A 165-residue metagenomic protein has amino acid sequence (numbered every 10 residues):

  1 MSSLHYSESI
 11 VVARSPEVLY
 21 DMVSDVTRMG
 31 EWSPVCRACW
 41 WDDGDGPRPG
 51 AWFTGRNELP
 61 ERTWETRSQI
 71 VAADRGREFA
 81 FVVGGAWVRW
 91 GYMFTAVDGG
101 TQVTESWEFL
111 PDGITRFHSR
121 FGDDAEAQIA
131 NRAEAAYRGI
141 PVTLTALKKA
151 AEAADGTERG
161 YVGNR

Functional and structural regions predicted by a protein language model:
M1-R48, R165: Hydrophobic ligand-binding cavity/cleft-lining segments
E8-I10, W41, T66-A72, R89-A96 (+1 more regions): Hydrophobic/aromatic beta-strand elements that line small-molecule binding cavities or substrate pockets in beta-rich
V12, L59-E61, D74, G85-W87 (+1 more regions): A generic beta-sheet turn/junction motif
S15-E17, D45-P47, V71-G76, M93-Q102 (+2 more regions): A short, structured loop/turn motif at beta-sheet edges
W41, T143-R165: Short, highly charged C-terminal tails/helix-capping segments
P47, P60-T63, T143: Short glycine/serine/proline-enriched coil/turn segments at secondary-structure junctions
A51-E58, E78-G85: Short beta-strand segments that buttress and anchor functional surface loops
V82-V142, L147: Beta-strand/loop substructures that line and gate deep hydrophobic ligand-binding cavities in soluble
